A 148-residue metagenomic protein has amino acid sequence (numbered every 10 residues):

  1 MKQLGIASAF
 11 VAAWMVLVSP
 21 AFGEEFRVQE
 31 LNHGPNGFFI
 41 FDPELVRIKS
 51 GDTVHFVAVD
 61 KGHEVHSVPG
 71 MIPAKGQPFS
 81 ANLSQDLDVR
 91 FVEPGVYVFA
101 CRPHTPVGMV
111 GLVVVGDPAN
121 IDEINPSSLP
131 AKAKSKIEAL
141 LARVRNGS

Functional and structural regions predicted by a protein language model:
M1-L4: Positively charged n-region of N-terminal signal peptides that target proteins for export
A7-L17: Bacterial N-terminal signal peptides
A21-S148: Extracytoplasmic copper-binding redox domains, predominantly the cupredoxin/blue-copper superfamily
